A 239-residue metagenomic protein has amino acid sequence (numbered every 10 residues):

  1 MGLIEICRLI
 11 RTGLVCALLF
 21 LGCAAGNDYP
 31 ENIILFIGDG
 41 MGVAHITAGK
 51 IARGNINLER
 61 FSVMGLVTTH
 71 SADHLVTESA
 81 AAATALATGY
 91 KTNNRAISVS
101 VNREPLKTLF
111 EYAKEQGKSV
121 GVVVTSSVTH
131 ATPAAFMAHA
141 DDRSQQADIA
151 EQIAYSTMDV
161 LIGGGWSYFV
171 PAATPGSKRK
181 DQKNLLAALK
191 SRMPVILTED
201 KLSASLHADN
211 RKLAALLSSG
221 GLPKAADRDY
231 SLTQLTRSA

Functional and structural regions predicted by a protein language model:
G2-G13: Bacterial N-terminal signal peptides that target proteins for export
C7, T198-E199, T236-A239: Glycine/proline-rich, flexible active-site/cofactor-binding loop segments that harbor closely spaced acidic
T12-G22: Bacterial N-terminal signal peptides
N27-L206, R211, A225, Y230: N-terminal catalytic scaffold of extracellular/periplasmic and nuclease hydrolases that process anionic headgroups
K212-L216, G220-S238: Soluble metallo-hydrolase cores and metallopeptidase-like ectodomains found primarily in the secretory/periplasmic
